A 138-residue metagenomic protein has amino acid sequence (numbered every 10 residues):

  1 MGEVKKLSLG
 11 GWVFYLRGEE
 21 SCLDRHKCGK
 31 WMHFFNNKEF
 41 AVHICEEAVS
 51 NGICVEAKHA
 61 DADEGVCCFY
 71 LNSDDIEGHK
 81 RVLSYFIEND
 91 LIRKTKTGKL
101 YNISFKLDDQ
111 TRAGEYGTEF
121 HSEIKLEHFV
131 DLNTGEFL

Functional and structural regions predicted by a protein language model:
M1-L138: Structured alpha/beta or helical-core interaction and ligand-binding surfaces enriched in interleaved
